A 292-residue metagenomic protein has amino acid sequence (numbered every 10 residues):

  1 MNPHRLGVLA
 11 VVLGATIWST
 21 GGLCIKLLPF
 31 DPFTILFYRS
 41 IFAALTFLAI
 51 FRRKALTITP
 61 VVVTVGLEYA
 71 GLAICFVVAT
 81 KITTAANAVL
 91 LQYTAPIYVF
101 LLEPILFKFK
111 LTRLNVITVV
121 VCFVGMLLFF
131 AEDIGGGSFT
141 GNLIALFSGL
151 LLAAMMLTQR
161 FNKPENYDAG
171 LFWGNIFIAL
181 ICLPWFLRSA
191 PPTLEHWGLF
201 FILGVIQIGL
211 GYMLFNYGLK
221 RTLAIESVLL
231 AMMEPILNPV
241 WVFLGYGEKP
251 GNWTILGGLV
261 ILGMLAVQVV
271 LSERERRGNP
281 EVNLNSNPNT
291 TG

Functional and structural regions predicted by a protein language model:
M1, S40, A131, M232-G292: C-terminal-most transmembrane helix of multi-pass membrane proteins
M1-T34, V124, I134-F161, P280-G292: Glycine-/small-residue-enriched transmembrane alpha-helix faces in small-molecule transporters and effluxers
R5-A10, F33-L48, N115-V121, T140 (+3 more regions): Hydrophobic alpha-helical transmembrane segments of multi-pass integral membrane proteins, especially transporters
L27-G71, Y98-L102, L151-T158, F172-R188 (+1 more regions): Transmembrane alpha-helices of multi-pass small-molecule transport proteins
T34, I41, V78-K108, S148 (+1 more regions): Specific alpha-helical transmembrane segments that line the substrate/conduction pathway and gating interfaces
F47, Y69, L101, L111-A131 (+3 more regions): Hydrophobic transmembrane alpha-helices of multi-pass small-molecule transport proteins
F51-N87, L91-T94, V124-L128, G204-T222: Specific transmembrane alpha-helical segments of multi-pass solute transporters/efflux pumps, especially DMT/EamA
A88-T94, Q159-F177, I208-L244: Helix-helix packing/entry segments at the starts of transmembrane helices
